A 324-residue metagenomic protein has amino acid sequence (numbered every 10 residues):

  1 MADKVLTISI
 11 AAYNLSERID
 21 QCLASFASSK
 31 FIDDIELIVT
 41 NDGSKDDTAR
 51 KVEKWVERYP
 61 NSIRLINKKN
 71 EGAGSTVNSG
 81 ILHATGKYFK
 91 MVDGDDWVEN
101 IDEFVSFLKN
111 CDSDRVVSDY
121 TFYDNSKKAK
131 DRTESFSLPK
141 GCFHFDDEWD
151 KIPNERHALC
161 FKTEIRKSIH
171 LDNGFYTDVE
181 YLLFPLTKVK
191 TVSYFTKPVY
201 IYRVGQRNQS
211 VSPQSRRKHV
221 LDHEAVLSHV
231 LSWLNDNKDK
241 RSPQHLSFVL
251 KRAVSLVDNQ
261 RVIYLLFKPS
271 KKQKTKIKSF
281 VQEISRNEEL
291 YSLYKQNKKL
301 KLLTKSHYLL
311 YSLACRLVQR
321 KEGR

Functional and structural regions predicted by a protein language model:
M1-A225, H229, K321: Nucleotide-sugar donor-binding/catalytic module of glycosyltransferases that assemble extracellular/cell-envelope
A49, E53, L82, T196 (+4 more regions): Generic detection of intrinsically disordered/low-complexity segments and helix-coil linkers/edges
S113, L265-R324: Membrane-interface aromatic/basic loop that binds lipid-linked glycans or pyrophosphate carriers, typified by
S135, K240-R241: Short acidic, glycine/proline-enriched loop segments that cap or flank alpha-helices
V199-Q206, S212-K240, N259-E288: Catalytic core of nucleotide-sugar-dependent glycosyltransferases
P243-K251: Short, charged, amphipathic alpha-helical segments
L250-Q260: Amphipathic alpha-helical repeat scaffolds of TPR domains
